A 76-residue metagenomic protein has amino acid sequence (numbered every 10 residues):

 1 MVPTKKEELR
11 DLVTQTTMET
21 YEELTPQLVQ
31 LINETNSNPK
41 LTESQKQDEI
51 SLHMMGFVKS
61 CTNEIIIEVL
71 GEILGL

Functional and structural regions predicted by a protein language model:
M1, Q27, P39-E43: Generic secretory/membrane-interface signal
M1-E7, G71-L76: Short acidic DE-rich linear segments
V2-E34: N-terminal acidic leader/helix
N33-L76: Short, charge-rich amphipathic interface segments used for partner binding and complex assembly
